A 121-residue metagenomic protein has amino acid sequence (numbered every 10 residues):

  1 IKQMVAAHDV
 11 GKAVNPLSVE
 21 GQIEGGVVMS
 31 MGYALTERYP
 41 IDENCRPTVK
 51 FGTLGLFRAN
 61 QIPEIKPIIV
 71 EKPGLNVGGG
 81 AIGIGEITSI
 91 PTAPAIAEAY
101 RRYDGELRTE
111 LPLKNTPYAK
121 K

Functional and structural regions predicted by a protein language model:
I1-K121: C-terminal catalytic domains of large/alpha subunits in multi-subunit enzymes
